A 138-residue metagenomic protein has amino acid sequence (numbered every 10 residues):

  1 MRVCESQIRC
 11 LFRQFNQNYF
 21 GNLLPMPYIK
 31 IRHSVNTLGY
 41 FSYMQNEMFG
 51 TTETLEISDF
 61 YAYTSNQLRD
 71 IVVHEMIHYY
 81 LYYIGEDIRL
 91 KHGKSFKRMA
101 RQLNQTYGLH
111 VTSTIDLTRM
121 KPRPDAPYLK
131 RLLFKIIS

Functional and structural regions predicted by a protein language model:
M1-Q67, Y83-S138: Metalloprotease/metallohydrolase-associated module, dominated by Zn2+-dependent proteases
D70-Y82: Active-site recognition of the HExxH zinc-binding catalytic motif
